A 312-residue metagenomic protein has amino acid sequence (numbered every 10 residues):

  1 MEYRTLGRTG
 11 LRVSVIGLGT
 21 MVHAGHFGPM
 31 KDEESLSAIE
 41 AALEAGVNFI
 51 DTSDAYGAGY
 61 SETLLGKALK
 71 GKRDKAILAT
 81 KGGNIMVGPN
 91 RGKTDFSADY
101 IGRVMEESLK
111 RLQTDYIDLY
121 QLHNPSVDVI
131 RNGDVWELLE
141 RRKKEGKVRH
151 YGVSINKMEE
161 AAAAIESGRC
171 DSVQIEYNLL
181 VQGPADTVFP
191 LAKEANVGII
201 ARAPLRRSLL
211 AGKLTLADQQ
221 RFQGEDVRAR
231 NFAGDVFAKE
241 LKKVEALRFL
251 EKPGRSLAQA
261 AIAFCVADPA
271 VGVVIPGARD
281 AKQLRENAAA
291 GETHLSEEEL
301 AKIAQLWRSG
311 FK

Functional and structural regions predicted by a protein language model:
M1-A76: N-terminal binding-site loop/beta-alpha segment at the start of enzyme catalytic domains that lines or forms
M1-R4, V104-E106, P184: Alpha-helical scaffolding within the catalytic cores of extracellular/periplasmic polymer-degrading hydrolases
L11-I16, G46-N48, K72-A76, T114-D118 (+5 more regions): Short, well-ordered coil/turn segments that N-cap beta-strands
M21-E33, G88-G102, V127-D128: Active-site mouth loops of central-metabolism enzymes
P29-A42, S97-L112, N156-A163: Short, acidic/polar
G71-A98: Structural motif corresponding to the early beta-alpha repeats
L109-D128: Active-site groove signature of glycoside hydrolases
P125-K312: Beta/alpha (TIM)-barrel catalytic core signal, keyed to glycine-rich beta->alpha loops juxtaposed to Asp/Glu that bind
